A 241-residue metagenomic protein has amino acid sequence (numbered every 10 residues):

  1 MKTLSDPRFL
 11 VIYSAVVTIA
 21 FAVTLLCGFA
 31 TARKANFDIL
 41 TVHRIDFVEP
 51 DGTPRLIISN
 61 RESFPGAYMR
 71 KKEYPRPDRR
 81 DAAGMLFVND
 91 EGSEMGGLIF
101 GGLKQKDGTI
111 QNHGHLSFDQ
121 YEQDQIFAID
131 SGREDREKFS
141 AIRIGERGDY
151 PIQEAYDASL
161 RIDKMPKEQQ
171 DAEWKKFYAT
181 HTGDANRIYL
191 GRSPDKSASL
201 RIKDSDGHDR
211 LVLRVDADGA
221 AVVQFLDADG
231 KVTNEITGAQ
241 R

Functional and structural regions predicted by a protein language model:
M1-K34: Single-pass membrane-anchoring alpha-helices
L25, A30-R241: Parallel beta-helix/beta-solenoid repeats that form elongated, surface-exposed shafts/blades used for receptor binding
